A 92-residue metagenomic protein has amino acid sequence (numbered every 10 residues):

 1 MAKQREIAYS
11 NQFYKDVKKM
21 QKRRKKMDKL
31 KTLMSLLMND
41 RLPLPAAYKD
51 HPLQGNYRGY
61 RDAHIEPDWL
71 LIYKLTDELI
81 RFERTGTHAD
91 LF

Functional and structural regions predicted by a protein language model:
M1-P67, L75-E83, A89-F92: Basic, Lys/Arg-enriched alpha-helical interface segments
